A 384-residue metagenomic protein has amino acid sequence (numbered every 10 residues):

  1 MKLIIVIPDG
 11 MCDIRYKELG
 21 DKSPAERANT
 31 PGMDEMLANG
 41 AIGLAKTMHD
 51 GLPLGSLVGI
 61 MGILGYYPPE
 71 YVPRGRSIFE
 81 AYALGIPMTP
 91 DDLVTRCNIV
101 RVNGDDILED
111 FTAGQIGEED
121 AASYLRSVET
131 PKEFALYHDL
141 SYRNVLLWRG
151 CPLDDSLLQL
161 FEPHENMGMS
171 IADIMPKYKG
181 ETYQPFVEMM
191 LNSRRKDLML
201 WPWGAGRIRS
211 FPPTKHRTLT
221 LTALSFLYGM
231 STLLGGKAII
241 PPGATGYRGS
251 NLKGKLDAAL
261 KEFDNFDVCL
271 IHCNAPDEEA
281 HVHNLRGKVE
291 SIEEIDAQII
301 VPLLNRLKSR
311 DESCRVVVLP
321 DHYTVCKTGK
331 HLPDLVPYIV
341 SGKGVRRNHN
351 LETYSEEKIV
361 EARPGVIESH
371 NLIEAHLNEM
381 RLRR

Functional and structural regions predicted by a protein language model:
M1-R384: Feature captures the catalytic ectodomains and active-site-proximal regions of enzymes that hydrolyze or transfer
